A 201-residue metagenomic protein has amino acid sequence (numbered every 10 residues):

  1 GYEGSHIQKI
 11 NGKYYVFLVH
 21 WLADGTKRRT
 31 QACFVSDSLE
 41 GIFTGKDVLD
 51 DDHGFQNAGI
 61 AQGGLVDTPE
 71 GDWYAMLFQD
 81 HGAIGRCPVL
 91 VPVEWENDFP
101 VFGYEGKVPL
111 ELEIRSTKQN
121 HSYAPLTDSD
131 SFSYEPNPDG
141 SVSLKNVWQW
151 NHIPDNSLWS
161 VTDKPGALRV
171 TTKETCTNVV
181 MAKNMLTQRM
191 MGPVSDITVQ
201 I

Functional and structural regions predicted by a protein language model:
G1-I201: Carbohydrate-active catalytic/glycan-binding domains of CAZyme proteins, especially the secreted or lumenal ectodomains
